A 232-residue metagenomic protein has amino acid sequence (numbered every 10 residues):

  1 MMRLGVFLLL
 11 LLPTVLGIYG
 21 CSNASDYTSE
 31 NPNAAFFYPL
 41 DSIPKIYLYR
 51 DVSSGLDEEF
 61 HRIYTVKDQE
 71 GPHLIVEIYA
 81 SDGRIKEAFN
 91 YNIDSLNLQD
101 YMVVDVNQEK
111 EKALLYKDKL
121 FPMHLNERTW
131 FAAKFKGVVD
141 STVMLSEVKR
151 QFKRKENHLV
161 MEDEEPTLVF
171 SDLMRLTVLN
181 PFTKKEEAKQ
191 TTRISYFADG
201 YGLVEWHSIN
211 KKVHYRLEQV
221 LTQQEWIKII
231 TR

Functional and structural regions predicted by a protein language model:
M1-V6: Positively charged n-region of N-terminal signal peptides that target proteins for export
L9-L10: Hydrophobic alpha-helical transmembrane segments of integral membrane proteins, especially lipid-exposed positions
I18-G20: C-terminal motif of bacterial Sec signal peptides marking the signal peptidase cleavage site
A24-R232: Conserved functional acidic sites
